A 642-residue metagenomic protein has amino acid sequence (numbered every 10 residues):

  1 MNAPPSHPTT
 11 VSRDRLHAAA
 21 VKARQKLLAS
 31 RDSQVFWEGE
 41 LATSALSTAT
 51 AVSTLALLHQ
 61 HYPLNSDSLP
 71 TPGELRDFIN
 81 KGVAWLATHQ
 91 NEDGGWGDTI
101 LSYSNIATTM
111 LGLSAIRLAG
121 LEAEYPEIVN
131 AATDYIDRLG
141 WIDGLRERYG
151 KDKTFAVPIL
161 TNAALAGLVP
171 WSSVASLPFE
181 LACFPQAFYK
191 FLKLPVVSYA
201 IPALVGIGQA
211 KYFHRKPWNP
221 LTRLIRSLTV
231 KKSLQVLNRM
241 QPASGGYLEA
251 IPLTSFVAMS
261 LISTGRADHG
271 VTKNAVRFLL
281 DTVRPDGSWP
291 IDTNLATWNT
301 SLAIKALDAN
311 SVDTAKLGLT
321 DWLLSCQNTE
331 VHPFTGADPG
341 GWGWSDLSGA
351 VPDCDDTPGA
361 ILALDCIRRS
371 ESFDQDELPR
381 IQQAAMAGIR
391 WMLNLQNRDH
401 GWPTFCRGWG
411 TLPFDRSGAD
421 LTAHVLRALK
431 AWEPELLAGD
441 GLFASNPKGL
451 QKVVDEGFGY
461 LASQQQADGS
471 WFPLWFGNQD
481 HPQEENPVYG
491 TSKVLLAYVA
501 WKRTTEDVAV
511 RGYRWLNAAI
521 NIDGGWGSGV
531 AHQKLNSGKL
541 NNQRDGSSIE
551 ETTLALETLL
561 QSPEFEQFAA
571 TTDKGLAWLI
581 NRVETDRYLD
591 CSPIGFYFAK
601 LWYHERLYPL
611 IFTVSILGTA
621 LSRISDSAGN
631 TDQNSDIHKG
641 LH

Functional and structural regions predicted by a protein language model:
N2-A20, F36-N80, E92-N130, D134 (+7 more regions): An alpha-helical repeat/solenoid feature that recognizes helix-turn-helix modules
K22-A29, S33-E38: Mature N-terminal segment immediately following signal peptide/propeptide cleavage in secreted/periplasmic
K22-L27, V230, R398-H400: Membrane-proximal N-terminal segments immediately preceding the first transmembrane helix
L28, N238-M240, C366: Low-complexity, glycine/proline/serine-rich flexible segments
A84, K273-R284: Surface-exposed extracellular loop regions of Gram-negative outer-membrane beta-barrel proteins
T222-M240: Edge strands and adjacent loops of beta-rich recognition modules
